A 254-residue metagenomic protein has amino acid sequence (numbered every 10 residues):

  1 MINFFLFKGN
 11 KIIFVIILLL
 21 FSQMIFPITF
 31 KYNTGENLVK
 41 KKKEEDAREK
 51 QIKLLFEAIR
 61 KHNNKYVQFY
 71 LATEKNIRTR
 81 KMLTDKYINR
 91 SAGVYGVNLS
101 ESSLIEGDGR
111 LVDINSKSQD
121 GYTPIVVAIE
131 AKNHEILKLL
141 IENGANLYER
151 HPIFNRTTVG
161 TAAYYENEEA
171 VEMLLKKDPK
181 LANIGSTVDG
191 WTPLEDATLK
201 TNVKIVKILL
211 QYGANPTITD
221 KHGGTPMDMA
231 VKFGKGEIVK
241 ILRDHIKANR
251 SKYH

Functional and structural regions predicted by a protein language model:
I28-L54, Y212, V231-H254: Ankyrin-repeat-protein effector appendages
Y32-S118: N-terminal segments that cap or nucleate solenoid repeat domains
Q51, G121, F154-N155, D189-G190 (+1 more regions): Start-of-repeat signature of ankyrin repeats
K53-F56, N89, T123-V127, T157-T161 (+2 more regions): Ankyrin repeat (ANK) core detector
E57-H62, V127-N133, T161-N167, D196-N202 (+1 more regions): Ankyrin repeat A-helix N-terminal signature
Y66, E135-I136, E169-A170, K204-I205 (+1 more regions): Conserved ankyrin/ankyrin-like repeat signature
L71-N76, I105-V112, K138-N146, E172-L181 (+2 more regions): Ankyrin repeat domain, specifically the short helix-to-loop turn at the C-terminus of the second helix of each repeat
T79, I114-K117, L147-H151, L181-S186 (+1 more regions): Ankyrin repeat boundary signal
